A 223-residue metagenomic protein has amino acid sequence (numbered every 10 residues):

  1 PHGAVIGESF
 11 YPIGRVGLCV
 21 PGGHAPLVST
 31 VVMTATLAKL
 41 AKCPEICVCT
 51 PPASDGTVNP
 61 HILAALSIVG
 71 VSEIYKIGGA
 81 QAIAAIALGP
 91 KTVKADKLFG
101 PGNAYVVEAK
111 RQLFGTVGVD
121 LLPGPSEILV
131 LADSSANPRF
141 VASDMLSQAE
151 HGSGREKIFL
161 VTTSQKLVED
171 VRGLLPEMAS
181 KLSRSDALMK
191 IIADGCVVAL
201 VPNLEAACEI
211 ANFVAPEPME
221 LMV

Functional and structural regions predicted by a protein language model:
H2-A64: Conserved small-residue-rich beta-alpha loop and adjacent elements that most often cradle the phosphate/pyrophosphate
L18, C47-V48, V130, L160 (+1 more regions): Structural beta-sheet core signal
M33-T36, L63-A65, K91, F114-T116 (+3 more regions): Short, solvent-exposed amphipathic alpha-helical segments in soluble enzyme and RNA/protein-processing domains
E45-C49, E73-K76, M219-M222: Short hydrophobic alpha-helical runs that function as membrane-insertion/retention elements
I68-K157: Conserved NAD(P)+-binding/catalytic subdomain of aldehyde/semialdehyde dehydrogenases
L122-L129, H151-V168, G173-L200: Flexible, acidic loop-helix segments that line cofactor/substrate-binding pockets
K190-V223: Conserved C-terminal structural/oligomerization subdomain of aldehyde/semialdehyde dehydrogenase
